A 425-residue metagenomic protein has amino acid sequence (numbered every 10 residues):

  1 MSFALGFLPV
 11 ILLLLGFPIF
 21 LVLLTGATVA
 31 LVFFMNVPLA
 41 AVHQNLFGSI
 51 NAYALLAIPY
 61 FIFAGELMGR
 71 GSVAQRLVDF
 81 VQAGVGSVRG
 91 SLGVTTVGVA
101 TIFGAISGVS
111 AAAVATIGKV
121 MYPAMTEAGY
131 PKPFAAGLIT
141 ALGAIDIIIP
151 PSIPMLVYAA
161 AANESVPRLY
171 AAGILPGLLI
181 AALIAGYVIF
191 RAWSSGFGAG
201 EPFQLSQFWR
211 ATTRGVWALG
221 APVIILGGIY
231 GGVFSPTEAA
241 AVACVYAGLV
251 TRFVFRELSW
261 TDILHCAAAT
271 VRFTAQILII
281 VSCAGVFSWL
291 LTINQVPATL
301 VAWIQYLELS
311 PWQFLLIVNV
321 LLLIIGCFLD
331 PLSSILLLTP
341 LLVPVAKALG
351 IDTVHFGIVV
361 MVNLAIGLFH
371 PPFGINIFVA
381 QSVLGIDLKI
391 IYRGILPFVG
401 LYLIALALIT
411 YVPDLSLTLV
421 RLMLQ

Functional and structural regions predicted by a protein language model:
M1-Q425: Alpha-helical transmembrane segments of multi-pass membrane transport proteins
